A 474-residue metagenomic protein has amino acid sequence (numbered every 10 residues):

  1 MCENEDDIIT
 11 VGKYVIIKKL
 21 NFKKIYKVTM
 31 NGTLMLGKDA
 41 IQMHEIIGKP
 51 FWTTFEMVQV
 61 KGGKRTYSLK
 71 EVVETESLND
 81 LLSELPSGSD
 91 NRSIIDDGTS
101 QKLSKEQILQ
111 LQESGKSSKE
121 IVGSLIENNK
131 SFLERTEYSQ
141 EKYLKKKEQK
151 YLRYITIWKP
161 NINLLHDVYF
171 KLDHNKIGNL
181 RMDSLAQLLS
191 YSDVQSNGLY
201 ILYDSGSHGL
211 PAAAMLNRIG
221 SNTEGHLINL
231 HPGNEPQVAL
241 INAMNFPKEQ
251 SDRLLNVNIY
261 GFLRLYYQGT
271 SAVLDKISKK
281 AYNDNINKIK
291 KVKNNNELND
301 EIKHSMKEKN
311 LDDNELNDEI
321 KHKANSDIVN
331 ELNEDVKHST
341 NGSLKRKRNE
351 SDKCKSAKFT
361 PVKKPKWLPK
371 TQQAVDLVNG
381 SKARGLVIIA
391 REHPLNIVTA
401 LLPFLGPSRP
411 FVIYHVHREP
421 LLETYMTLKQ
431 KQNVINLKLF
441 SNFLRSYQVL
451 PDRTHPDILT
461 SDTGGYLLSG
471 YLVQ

Functional and structural regions predicted by a protein language model:
M1-L180, L185-A186, Y191-S192, A213 (+10 more regions): Intrinsically disordered, low-complexity glycine/charged-rich regulatory or linker segments that flank or connect
C2, N234-A239, M244, V398-Y466: C-terminal substrate-binding/active-site "lid" region of AdoMet-derived donor-dependent transferases
S190-Q195, N379: Glycine-rich helix-loop-beta junction characteristic of Rossmann-like nucleotide cofactor-binding loops
S196-G206, E224-H231: Conserved class I S-adenosyl-L-methionine
S207-P211: Residues at the N-terminus of the alpha-helix immediately C-terminal to the conserved SAM/SAH-binding loop
N229-T270: Long, charge-dense
P361-V362, L368-G385: A short acidic, Gly/Pro-enriched loop at the edge of an enzyme's catalytic core that lines a small-molecule cofactor
A383-N396: A short SAM/SAH-binding and catalytic strip from SAM-dependent methyltransferases
